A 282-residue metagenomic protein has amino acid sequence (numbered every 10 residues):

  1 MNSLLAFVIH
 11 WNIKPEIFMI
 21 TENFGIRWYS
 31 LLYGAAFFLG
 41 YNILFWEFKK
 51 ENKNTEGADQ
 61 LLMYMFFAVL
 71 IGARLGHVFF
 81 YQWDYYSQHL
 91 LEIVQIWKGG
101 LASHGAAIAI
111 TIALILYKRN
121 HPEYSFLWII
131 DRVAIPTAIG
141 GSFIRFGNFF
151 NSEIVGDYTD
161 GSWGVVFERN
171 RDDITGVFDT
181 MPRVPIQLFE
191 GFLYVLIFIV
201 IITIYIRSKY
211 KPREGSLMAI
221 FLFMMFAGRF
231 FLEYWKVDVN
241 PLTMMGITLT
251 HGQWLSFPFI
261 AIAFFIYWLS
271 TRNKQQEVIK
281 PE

Functional and structural regions predicted by a protein language model:
M1-E282: A feature for loop-to-transmembrane-helix boundaries and adjacent hydrophobic helices in multi-pass integral membrane
